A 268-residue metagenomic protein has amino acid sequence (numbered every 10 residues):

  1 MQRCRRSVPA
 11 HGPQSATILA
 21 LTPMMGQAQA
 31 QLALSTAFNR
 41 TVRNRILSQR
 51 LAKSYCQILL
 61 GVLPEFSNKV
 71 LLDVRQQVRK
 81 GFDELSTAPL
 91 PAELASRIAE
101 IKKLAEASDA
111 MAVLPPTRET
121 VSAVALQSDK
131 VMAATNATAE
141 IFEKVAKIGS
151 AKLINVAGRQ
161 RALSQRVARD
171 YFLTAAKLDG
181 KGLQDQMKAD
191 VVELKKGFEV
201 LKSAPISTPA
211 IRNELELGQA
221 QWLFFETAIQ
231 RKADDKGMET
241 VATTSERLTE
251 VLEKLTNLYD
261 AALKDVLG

Functional and structural regions predicted by a protein language model:
M1, R5-L19: N-terminal export leaders
C4, Q27-A28: Absolute N-terminal positional cue centered near the fourth residue
P23-M25: N-terminal signal peptide c-region/cleavage motif recognized by signal peptidases
Q29-G268: Hydrophobic alpha-helical segments
